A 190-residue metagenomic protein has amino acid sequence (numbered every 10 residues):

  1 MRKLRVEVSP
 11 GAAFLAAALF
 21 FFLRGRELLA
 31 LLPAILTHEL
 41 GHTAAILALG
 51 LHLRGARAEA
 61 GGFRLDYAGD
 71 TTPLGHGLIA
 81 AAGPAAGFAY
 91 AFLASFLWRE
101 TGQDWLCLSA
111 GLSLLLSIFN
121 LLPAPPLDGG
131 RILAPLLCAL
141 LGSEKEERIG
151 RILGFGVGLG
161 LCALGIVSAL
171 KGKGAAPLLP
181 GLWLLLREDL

Functional and structural regions predicted by a protein language model:
M1-L190: Hydrophobic transmembrane alpha-helices and their immediate loop junctions in multi-pass integral membrane proteins
